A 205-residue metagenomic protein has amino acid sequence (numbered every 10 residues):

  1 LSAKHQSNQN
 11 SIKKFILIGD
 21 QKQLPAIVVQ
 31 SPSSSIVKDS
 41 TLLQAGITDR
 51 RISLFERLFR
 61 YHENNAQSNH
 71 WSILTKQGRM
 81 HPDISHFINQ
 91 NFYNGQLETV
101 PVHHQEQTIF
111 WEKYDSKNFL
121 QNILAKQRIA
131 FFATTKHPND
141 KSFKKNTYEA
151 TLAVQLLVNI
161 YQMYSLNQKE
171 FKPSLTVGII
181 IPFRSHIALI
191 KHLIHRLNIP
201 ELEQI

Functional and structural regions predicted by a protein language model:
L1-I205: Conserved helicase motor core of SF1/SF2 NTP-dependent helicases
